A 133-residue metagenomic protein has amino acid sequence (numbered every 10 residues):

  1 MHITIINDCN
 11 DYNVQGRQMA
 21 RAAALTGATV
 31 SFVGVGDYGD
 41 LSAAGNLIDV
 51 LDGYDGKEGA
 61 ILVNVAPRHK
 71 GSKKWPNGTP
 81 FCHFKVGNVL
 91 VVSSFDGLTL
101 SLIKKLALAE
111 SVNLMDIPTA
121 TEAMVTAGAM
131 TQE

Functional and structural regions predicted by a protein language model:
M1-V35: N-terminal glycine-rich anion-binding loop in soluble enzyme alpha/beta folds
A24-N46, Y54-E133: Active-site histidine-anchored catalytic micro-motif
V50: Short HxH-centered metal-ligating active-site micro-motif
